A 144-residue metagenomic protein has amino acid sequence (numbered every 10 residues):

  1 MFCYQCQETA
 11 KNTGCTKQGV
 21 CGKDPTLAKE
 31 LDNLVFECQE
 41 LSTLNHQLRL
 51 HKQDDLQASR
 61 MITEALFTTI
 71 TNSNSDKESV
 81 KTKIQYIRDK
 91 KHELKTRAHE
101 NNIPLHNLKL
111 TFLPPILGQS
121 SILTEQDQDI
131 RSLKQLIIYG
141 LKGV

Functional and structural regions predicted by a protein language model:
M1-V144: An N-terminal assembly and electron-transfer interface module characteristic of large anaerobic redox and radical
